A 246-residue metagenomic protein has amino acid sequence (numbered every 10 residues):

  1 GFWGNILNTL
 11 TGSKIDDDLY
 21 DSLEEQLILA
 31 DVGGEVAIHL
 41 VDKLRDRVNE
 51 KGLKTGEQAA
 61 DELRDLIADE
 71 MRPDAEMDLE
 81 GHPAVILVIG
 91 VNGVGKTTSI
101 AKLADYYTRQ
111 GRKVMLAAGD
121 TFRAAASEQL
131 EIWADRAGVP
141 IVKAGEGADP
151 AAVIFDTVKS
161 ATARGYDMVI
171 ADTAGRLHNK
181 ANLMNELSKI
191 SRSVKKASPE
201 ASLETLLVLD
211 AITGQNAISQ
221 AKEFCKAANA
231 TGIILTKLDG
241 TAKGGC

Functional and structural regions predicted by a protein language model:
F2-T121, A126-A171: Primarily NTPase-proximal linker/entry elements flanking Walker-type ATP/GTP-binding cores
Q129, D149-R164, H178-C246: Conserved catalytic-core segment of NTP-binding enzymes
A174-R176: Short glycine-rich anion-binding loops that position phosphate/pyrophosphate groups of nucleotides and phosphorylated
